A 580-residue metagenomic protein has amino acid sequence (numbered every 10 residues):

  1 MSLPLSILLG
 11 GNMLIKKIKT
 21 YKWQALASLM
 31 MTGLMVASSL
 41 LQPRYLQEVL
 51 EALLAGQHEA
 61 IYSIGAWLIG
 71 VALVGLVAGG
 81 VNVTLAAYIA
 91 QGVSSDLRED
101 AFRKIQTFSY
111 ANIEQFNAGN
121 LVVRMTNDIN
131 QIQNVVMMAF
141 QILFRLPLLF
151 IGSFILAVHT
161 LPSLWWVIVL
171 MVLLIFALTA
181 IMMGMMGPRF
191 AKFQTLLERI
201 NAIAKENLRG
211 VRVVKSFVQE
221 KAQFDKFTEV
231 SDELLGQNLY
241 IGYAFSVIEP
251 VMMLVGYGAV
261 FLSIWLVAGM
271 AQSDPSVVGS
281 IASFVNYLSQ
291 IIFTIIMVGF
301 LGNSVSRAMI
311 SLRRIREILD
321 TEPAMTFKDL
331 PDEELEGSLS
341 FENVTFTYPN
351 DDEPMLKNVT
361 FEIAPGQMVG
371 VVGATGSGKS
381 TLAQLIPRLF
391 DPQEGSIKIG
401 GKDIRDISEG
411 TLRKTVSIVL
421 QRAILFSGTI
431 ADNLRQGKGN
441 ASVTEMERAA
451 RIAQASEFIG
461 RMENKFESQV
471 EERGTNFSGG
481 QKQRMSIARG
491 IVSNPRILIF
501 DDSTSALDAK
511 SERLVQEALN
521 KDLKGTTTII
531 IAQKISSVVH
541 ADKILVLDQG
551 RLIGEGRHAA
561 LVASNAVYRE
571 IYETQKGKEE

Functional and structural regions predicted by a protein language model:
S2-L8, K19, W23-V81, V158-S163 (+1 more regions): Transmembrane helix-loop-helix hairpins at lipid-water interfaces of multipass membrane proteins, especially the type-1
L5, L335-E580: ABC-type nucleotide-binding domain
L9-T20, L121: A short amphipathic helical element positioned immediately N-terminal to and/or at the very start of a transmembrane
T20-K22, T107-A111, N127-V136, F140 (+8 more regions): An intracellular "coupling" helix at the cytosolic face of ABC transporter transmembrane type-1 domains
M30, S38, A60, A78 (+4 more regions): Hydrophobic alpha-helical transmembrane segments of ABC transporter permease domains
L40-R44, G80, T84, F150 (+5 more regions): Membrane-embedded alpha-helical segments of multi-pass transporters/permeases
A55, Q91, E99-V123, N127-I129 (+5 more regions): Short intracellular "coupling" helices and adjacent cytoplasmic loop segments at the cytosolic face of multi-pass
Q57, L156-L173, Y240-R314, I318-L319: Helix-loop-helix
